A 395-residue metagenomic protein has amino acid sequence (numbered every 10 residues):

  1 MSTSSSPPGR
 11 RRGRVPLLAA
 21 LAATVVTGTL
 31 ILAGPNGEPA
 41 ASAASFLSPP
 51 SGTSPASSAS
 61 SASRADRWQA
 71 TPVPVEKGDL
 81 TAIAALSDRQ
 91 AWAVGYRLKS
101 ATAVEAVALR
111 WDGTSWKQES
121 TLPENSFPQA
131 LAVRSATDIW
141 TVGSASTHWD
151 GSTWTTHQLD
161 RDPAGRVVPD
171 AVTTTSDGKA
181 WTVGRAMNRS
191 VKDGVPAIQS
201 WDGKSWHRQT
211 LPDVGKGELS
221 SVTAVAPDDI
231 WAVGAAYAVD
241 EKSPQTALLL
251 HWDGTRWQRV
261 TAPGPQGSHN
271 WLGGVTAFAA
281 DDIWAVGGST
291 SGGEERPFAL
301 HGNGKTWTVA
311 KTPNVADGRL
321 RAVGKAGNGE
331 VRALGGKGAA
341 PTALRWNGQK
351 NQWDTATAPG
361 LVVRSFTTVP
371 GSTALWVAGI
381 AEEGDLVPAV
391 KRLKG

Functional and structural regions predicted by a protein language model:
M1-R11: N-terminal secretory signal peptides that target proteins for export/translocation
S2, P16, A20, T24-G395: Residue-level hotspots at or immediately adjacent to binding/recognition sites across diverse folds
